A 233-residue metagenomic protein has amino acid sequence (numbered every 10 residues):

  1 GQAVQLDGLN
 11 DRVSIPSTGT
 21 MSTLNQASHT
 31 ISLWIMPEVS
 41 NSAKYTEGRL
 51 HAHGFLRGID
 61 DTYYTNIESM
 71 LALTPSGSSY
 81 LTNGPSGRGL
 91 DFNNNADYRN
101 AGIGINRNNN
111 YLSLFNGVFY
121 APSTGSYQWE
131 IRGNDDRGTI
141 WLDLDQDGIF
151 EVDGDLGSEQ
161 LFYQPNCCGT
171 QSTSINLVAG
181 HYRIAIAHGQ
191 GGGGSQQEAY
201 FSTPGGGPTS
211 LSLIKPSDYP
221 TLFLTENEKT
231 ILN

Functional and structural regions predicted by a protein language model:
L6-G54, L224, E228-L232: Extracellular glycan-recognition modules
L50-N233: Acidic/polar, compositionally biased interaction segments
